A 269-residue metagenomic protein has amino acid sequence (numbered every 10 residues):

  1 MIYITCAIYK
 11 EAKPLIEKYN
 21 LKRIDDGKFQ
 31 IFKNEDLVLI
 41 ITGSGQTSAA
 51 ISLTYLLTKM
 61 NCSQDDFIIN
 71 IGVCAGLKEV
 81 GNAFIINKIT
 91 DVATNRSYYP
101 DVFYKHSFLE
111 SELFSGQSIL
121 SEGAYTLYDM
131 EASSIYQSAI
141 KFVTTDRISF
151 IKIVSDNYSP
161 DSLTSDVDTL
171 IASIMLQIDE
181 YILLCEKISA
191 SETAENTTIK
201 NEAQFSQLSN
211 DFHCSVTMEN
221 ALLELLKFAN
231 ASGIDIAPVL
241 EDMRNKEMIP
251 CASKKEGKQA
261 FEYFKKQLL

Functional and structural regions predicted by a protein language model:
M1-Y3, L37: Extreme N-terminal starter segment of soluble prokaryotic enzymes
I4-T5, N20, Q64: Intrinsically disordered, low-complexity regions
C6-I8, G43: Structural motif
I8-Y9, A132: Helix N-cap/beta->alpha junction signal
K10-L15, S48-A49: Short N-terminal binding/cap micro-motifs at the start of the first secondary-structure element
K13, E17-D25, S107: Short glycine-aromatic motifs
D26-L269: Glycine-rich phosphate- or other oxyanion-binding loops that anchor nucleotides, phosphorylated ligands
